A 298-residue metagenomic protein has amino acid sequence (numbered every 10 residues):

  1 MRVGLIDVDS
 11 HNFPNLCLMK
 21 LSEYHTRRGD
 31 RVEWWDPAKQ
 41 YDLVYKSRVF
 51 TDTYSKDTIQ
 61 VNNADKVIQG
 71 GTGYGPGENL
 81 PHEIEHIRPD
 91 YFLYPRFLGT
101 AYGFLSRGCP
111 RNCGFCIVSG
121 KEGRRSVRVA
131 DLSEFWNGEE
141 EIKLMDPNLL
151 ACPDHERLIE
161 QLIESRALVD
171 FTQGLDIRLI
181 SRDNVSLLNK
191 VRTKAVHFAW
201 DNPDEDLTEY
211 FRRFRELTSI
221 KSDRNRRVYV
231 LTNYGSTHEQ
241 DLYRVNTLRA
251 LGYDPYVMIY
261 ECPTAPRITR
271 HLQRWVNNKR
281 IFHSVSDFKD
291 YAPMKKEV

Functional and structural regions predicted by a protein language model:
M1-Q69, G75: A short, structured N-terminal alpha-helical element that caps or precedes a catalytic domain
L5, S10, Y45-V49, I117-F214 (+2 more regions): Core AdoMet radical
L16-C17, R96-S133: Canonical Radical SAM [4Fe-4S] cluster-binding loop centered on the CxxxCxxC motif and its immediate flanking residues
L21, K56-N63, L158, D183-L187 (+2 more regions): A general structural detector for well-ordered alpha-helical segments in enzyme core domains, enriched
T26, I163, N246-A250: Anion (oxyanion) recognition and catalysis
N62-G70, S222-R224, Y253: A short helix->loop->beta-strand "cap" motif at the edges of active sites that frequently abuts
D65-L93: Ser/Thr/Gly-rich flexible loops in soluble cytosolic domains mediating phosphotransfer, phosphorylation
K190, A195-H197, D204-V298: A structural motif corresponding to the C-terminal lobe/cap of the Radical SAM core domain
